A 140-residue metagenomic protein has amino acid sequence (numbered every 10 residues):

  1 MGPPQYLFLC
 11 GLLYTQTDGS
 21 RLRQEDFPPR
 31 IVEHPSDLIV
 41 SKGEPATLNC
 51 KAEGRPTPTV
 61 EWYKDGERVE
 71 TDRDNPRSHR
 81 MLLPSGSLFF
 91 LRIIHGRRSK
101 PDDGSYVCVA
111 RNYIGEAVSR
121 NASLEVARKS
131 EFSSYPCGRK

Functional and structural regions predicted by a protein language model:
G2-K140: Immunoglobulin-superfamily
